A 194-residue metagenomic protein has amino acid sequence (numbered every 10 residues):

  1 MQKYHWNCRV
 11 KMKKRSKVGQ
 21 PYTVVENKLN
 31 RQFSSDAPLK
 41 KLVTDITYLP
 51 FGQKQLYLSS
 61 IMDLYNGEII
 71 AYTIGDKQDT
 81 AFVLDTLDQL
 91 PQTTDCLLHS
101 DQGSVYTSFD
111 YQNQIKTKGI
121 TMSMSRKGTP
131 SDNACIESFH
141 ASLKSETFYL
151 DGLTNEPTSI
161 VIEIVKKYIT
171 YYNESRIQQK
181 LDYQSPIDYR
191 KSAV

Functional and structural regions predicted by a protein language model:
M1, L29, D45, I61 (+9 more regions): Mobile genetic element proteins and their domesticated derivatives, centered on retroelements and DNA transposons
M1-A37, T129, S185-A193: Basic, flexible linker segments flanking DNA-binding modules in nucleic acid-interacting mobile-element proteins
V18-Q20, S100-Q102, S108-F109, M122-K144 (+2 more regions): RNase H-like two-metal-ion nuclease catalytic core shared by retroviral integrases and related mobile-element nucleases
R31, S35-I70, D76-K77: An active-site-proximal beta-strand-loop segment
S34, F51, Q102, T129-S131 (+1 more regions): Conserved, non-catalytic sequence blocks in retroelement Pol enzymes and Pol-derived host proteins
E68-Y72, S123-S125, F148-D151: Short small-residue beta-strand/loop micro-motif enriched in glycine and branched aliphatics
Y72-T93, L97: Active-site beta-loop-alpha junctions of metal-dependent nucleic acid enzymes, especially the RNase H-like/DDE
K116-I120, S142-V194: C-terminal domain-tail junction helix/linker
